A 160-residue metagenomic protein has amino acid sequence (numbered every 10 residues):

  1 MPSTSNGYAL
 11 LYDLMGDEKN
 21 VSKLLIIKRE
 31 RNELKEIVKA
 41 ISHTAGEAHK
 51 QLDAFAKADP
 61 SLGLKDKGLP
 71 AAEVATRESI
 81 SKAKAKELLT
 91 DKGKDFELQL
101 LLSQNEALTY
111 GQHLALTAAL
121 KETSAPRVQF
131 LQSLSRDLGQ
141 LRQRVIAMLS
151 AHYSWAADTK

Functional and structural regions predicted by a protein language model:
M1-K160: His/Met- and acidic-residue-enriched segments that coordinate or traffic transition-metal cofactors and support
